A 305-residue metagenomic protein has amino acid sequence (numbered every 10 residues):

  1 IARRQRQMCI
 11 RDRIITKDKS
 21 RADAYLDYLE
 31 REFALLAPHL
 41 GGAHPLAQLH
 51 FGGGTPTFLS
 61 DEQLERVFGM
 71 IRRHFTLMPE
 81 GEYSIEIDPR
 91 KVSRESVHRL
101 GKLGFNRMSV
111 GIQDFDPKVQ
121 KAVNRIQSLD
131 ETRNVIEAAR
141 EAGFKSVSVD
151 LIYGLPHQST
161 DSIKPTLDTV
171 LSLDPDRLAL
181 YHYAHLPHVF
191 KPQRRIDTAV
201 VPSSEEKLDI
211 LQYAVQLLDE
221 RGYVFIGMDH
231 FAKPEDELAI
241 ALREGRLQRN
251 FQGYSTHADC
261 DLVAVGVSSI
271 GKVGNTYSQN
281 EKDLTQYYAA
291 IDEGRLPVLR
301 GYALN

Functional and structural regions predicted by a protein language model:
I1-I10: Single conserved hydrophobic/aromatic residue that forms the stacking wall/gate of nucleotide- or nucleobase-binding
R11-H39, P45-N305: C-terminal scaffold of the Radical SAM
